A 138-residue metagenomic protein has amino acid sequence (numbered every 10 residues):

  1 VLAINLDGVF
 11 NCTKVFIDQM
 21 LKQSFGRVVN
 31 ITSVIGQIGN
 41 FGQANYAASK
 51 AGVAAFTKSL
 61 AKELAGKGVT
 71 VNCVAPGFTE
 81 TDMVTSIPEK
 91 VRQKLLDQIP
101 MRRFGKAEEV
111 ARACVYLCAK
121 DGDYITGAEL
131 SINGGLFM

Functional and structural regions predicted by a protein language model:
V1-F10, F25, V29, Y46 (+2 more regions): Catalytic Tyr-X3-Lys loop
T13, S49, T57: Active-site helix of classical SDR
D18, K62-G66, D123: Alpha-helical segment proximal to the catalytic Tyr-Lys
F25, R103-I132, F137: C-terminal substrate-recognition "lid" of short-chain dehydrogenase/reductases
S33: Residue(s) in the substrate-gating loop at a strand-loop-helix junction that position the organic substrate next
Q37, A75-S86: Short, flexible catalytic-loop segment of classical short-chain dehydrogenase/reductase
I38-A44, G66-K67, R102, K120: Active-site loop immediately N-terminal to the catalytic Tyr-X3-Lys motif of short-chain dehydrogenase/reductase
G39-A47, S59, I87: Active-site loop-to-helix junction immediately N-terminal to the catalytic Tyr of the SDR YXXXK motif in Rossmann-fold
